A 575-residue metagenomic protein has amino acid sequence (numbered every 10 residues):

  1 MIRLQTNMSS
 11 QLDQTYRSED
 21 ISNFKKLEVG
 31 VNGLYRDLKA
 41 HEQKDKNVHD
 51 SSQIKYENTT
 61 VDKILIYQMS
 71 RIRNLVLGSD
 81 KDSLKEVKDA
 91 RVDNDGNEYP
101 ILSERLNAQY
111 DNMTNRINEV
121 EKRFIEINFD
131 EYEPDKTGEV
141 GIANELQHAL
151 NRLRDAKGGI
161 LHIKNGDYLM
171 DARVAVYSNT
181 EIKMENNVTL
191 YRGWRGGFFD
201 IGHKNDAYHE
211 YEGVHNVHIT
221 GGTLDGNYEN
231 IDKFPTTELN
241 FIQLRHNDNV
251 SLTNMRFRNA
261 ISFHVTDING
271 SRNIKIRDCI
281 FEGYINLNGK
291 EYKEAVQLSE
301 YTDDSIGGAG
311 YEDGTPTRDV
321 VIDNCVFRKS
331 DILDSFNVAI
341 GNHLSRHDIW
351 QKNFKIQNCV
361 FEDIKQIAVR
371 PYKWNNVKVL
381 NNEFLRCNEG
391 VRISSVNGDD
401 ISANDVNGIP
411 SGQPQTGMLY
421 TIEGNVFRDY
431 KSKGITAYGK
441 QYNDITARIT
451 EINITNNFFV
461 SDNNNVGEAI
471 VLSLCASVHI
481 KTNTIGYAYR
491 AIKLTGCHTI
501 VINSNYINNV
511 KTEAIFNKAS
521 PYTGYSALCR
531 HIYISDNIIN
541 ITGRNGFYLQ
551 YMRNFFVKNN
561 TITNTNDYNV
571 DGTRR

Functional and structural regions predicted by a protein language model:
M1-M69, R73-N74, K81-D95: Extracellular "spike/adhesin" assembly and maturation modules and analogous cytosolic coiled-coil scaffolds
R116-Q147: Right-handed parallel beta-helix/beta-solenoid
A143, Q147, K157-H203, L224 (+1 more regions): N-terminal extracellular ligand-recognition/capping segment immediately after the signal peptide
G158, L169-R173, Y191-G196, Y228-P235 (+13 more regions): Short glycine/acidic-rich loop motifs that flank beta-strands on beta-rich extracellular proteins
H162, L169, A175, K183 (+27 more regions): Extracellular beta-strand solenoid repeats
Y208-Y211, G289, T302-T315, L344-D348 (+3 more regions): Intrinsically disordered, low-complexity Ser/Thr- and acidic-rich flexible linkers and loops, especially at boundaries
E212-A368, N376: Right-handed parallel beta-helix
